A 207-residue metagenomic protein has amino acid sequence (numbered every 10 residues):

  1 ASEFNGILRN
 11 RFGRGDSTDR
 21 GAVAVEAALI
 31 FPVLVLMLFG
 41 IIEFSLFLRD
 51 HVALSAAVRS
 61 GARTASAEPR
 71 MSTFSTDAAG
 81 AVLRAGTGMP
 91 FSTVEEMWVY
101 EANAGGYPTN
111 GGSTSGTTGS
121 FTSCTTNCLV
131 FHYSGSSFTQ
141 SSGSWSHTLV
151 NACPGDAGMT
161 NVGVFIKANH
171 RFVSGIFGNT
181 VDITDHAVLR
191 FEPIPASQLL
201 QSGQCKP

Functional and structural regions predicted by a protein language model:
A1-F4, H51, R59-P207: Short, conserved structural patches
A1-R20: N-terminal leader/signal peptides at the extreme start of proteins
G15-D16, L48, A65: Hydrophobic residues in alpha-helical segments
S17-L46: N-terminal single-pass transmembrane signal-anchor helix
V23, A56, S60: Conserved catalytic helix of short-chain dehydrogenase/reductases
L46-A56: Alpha-helical transmembrane segments
